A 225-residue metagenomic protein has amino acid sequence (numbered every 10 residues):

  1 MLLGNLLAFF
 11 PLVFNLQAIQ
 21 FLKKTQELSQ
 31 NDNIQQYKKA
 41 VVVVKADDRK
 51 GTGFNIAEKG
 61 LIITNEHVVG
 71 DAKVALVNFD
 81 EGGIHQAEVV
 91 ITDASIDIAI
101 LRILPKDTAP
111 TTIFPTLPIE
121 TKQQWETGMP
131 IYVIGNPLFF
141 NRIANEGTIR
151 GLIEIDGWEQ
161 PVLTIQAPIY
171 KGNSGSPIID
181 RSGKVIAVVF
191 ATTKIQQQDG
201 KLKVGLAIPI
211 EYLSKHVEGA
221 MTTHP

Functional and structural regions predicted by a protein language model:
G4-L61, N65-H67, A72-N78, H216-P225: N-terminal activation segment of mature serine protease catalytic domains
L28-D32, E88, I119-T121, N136 (+1 more regions): Intrinsically disordered, low-complexity boundary segments flanking structured domains
Q36-V42, L104-T116, N141-H224: Active-site region of chymotrypsin-like
K45, E88-V90, Q166: Conserved beta-strand elements flanking the ATP-binding pocket of the protein kinase catalytic core
K45, N78-D80, I134-N136, L152 (+1 more regions): A generic structural motif
K50, A57-G135, F139-R142, E159-Q160: Conserved active-site neighborhood of the chymotrypsin/trypsin-like protease fold
